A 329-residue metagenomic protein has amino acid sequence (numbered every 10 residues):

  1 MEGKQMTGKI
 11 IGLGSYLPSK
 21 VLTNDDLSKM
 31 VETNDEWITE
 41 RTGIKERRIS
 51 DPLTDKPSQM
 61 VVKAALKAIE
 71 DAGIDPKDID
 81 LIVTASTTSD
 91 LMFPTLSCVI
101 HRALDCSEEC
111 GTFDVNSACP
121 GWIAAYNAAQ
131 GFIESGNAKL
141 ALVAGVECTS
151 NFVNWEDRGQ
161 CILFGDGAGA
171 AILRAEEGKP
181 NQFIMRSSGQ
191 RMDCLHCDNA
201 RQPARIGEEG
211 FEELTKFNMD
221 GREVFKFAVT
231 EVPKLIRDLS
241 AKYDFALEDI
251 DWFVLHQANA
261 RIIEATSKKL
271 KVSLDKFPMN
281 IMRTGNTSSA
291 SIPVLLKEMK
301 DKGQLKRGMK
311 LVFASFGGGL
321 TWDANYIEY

Functional and structural regions predicted by a protein language model:
M1-T54, D157-K226, T230, K234 (+1 more regions): Condensing-enzyme catalytic core mediating Claisen C-C bond formation in acyl metabolism
I10-G12, I38, A68, I82 (+6 more regions): Buried hydrophobic positions in well-ordered alpha/beta secondary-structure cores of metabolic enzymes
I10-G12, L53-F113, C119, K242-S267: Conserved beta-ketoacyl condensing-enzyme motif
Y16, A85-D90, S117-W122, G145-S150 (+3 more regions): Acidic, glycine-rich active-site loops and adjacent beta-strand->loop/helix elements that engage anionic groups
T33-N34, S58-A72, L96, F227-K242 (+1 more regions): Short, well-ordered amphipathic alpha-helical segments that serve as non-catalytic structural scaffolds within diverse
T39-Q59, S86-A141, K268-L295: Conserved catalytic cysteine-centered active-site region of acyl-thioester-dependent Claisen-condensing enzymes
E134-A168: Flexible, glycine-rich active-site loops centered on histidine and acidic residues that chelate a metal or position
V294-A314, W322, Y326-Y329: Catalytic phosphate/nucleotide-handling subdomain of diverse soluble enzymes
